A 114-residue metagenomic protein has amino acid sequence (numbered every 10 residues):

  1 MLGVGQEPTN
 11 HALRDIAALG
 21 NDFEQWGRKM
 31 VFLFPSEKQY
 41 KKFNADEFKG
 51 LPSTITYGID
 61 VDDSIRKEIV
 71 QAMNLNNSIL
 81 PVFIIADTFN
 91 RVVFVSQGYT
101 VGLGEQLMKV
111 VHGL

Functional and structural regions predicted by a protein language model:
M1-L51, S64-E68: Structural microenvironment flanking redox-active thiols in thiol-disulfide oxidoreductases
V4, Q71, V95: Conserved short-loop catalytic and cofactor-binding motifs
Q25-M30, S53-I55, L80, T88: Loop/turn elements at helix/coil->beta-strand transitions in domains of secreted/extracellular proteins
F32-F34, I59, S96: Residue-level recognition of beta-strand->loop/alpha-helix junctions
P52-T56, Q71-I84: Structural micro-motif
T54-S64: Short acidic-hydrophobic, aromatic-tinged amphipathic segments that line or gate anion-handling sites
R66-V70, G113-L114: Short, contiguous hydrophobic alpha-helices characteristic of membrane insertion segments
S78-L114: Thiol-/selenol-based redox modules, centered on thioredoxin-like and closely related oxidoreductase domains
